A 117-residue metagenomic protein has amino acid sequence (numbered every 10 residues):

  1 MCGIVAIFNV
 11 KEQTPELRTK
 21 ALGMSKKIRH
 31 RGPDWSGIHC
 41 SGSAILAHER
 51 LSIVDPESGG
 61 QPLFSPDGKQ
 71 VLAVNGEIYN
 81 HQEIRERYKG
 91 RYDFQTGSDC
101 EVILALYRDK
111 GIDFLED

Functional and structural regions predicted by a protein language model:
M1-D117: N-terminus-centric sequence/structural signature that marks the extreme N-terminus and adjacent "lid/interface" module
